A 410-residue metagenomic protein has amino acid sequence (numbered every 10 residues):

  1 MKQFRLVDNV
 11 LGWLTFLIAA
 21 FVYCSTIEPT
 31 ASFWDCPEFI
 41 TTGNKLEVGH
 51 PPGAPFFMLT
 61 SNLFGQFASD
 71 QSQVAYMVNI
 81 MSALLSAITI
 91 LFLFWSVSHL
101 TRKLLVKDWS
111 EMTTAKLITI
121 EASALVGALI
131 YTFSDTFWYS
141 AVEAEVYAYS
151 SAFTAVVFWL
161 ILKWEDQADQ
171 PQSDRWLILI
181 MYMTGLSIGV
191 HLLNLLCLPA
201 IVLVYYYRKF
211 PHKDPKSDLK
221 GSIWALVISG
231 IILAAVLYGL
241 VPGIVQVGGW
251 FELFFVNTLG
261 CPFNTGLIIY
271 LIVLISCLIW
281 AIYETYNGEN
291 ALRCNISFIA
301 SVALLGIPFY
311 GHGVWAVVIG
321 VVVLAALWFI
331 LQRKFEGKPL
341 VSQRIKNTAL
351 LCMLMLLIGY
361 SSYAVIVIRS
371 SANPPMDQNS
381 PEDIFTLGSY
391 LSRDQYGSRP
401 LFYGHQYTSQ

Functional and structural regions predicted by a protein language model:
M1-V22, I88, H99, D108-L125 (+1 more regions): Start-transfer (signal-anchor) and selected internal transmembrane alpha helices of multi-pass inner/ER membrane
R5-F33, Y131-F133, H191, V236 (+1 more regions): Transmembrane signal-anchor helices characteristic of membrane glycosylation enzymes that use polyprenol
W13, I80-M112, V156-L160: Transmembrane-helix motifs of polytopic, lipid-linked glycan transferases
C24, Q71-N79, L104-L117, G127-S151 (+3 more regions): Aromatic- and kink-enriched transmembrane "portal" helix at the membrane-lumen/periplasm boundary that abuts
I27-F39, G49-S61, Y76, M376-S380: Extracytoplasmic catalytic/substrate-binding loops of multi-pass membrane glycan-assembly enzymes
H50-Q73, I80-L84, L91: Short hydrophobic/aromatic helix or loop-helix immediately within or flanking a transmembrane segment in polytopic
T114-I118, V157-W176, L203-S217, I279-R293: Membrane-interface transmembrane helices that cradle and orient dolichyl/undecaprenyl
A122-L125, L160, Q167-G185, P215-I231 (+1 more regions): Short hydrophobic alpha-helices at membrane interfaces in multi-pass membrane enzymes
